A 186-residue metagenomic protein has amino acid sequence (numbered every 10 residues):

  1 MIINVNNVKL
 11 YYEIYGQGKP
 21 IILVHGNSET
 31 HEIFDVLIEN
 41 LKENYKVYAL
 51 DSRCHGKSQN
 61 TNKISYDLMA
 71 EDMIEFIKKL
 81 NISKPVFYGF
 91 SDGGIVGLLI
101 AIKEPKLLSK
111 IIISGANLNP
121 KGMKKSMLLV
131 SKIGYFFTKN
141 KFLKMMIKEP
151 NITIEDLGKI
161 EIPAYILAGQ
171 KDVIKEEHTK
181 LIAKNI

Functional and structural regions predicted by a protein language model:
M1-K9: N-terminal cap/lid segment of alpha/beta-hydrolase-fold proteins
V8-Q59: Conserved HGGG/HGGXW glycine-rich cap/lid loop of the alpha/beta-hydrolase fold
V36-E39, Y48-Y88: Active-site loop/oxyanion-hole signature of alpha/beta-hydrolase fold enzymes
S91: Catalytic nucleophile serine of serine hydrolases, specifically the conserved "nucleophile elbow" pentapeptide
I95-K103, I111-K139: Flexible "cap/lid" loop of the alpha/beta hydrolase fold
K141-D156: Active-site nucleophile elbow and catalytic-triad environment of alpha/beta-hydrolase enzymes
I160, I166-A168: Short beta-strand/loop motif that positions the catalytic acidic residue of the alpha/beta-hydrolase fold
V173-H178: Conserved alpha/beta-hydrolase "acid-adjacent" motif
